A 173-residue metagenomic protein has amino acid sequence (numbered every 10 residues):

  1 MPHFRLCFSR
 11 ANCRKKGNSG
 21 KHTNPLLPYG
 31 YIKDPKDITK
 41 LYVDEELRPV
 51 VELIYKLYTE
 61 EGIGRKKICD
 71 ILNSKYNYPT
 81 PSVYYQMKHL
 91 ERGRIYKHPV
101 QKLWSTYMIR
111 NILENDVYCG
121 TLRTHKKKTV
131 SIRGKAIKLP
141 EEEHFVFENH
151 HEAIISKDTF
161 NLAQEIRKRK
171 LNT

Functional and structural regions predicted by a protein language model:
M1-T173: Conserved catalytic breakage-reunion loop centered on the nucleophilic residue
